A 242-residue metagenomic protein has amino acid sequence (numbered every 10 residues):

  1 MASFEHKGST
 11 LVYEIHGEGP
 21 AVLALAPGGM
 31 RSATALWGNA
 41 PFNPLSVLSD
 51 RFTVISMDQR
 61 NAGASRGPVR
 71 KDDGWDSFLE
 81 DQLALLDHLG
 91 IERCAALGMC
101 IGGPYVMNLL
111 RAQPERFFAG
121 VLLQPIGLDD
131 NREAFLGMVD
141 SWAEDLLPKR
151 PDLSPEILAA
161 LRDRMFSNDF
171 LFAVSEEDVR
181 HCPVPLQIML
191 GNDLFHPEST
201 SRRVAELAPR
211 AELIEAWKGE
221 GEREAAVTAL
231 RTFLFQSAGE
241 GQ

Functional and structural regions predicted by a protein language model:
K7-R66: Conserved HGGG/HGGXW glycine-rich cap/lid loop of the alpha/beta-hydrolase fold
D58-A62, I126, W217-G219: Short beta-to-alpha linker loops that shape the active-site pocket of alpha/beta-hydrolase fold enzymes
S77-C94: Conserved acidic catalytic loop of the alpha/beta-hydrolase fold
E92-L128: Conserved hydrolase catalytic core segment
P125-C182, V227: The alpha/beta-hydrolase serine catalytic core
C182, I188-L190: Short beta-strand/loop motif that positions the catalytic acidic residue of the alpha/beta-hydrolase fold
L194-T200: Conserved alpha/beta-hydrolase "acid-adjacent" motif
A211-Q242: Catalytic active-site module of serine/aspartate enzymes centered on a nucleophile-bearing elbow/loop
